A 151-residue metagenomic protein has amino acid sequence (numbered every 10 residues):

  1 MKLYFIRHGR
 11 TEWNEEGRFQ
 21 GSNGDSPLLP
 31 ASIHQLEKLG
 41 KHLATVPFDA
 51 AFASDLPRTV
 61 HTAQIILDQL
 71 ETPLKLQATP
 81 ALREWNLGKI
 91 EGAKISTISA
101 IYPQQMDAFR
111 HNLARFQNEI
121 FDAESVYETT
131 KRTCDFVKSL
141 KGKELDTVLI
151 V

Functional and structural regions predicted by a protein language model:
M1-Y4: Extreme N-terminal starter segment of soluble prokaryotic enzymes
I6, T79, V151: Generic enzyme active-site microenvironment
R7-L74: Active-site-proximal alpha-helix that buttresses catalytic centers in soluble enzyme cores
E12-W13, V60, P73, D135-V151: Active-site-adjacent alpha-helix immediately C-terminal to a catalytic or transition-state-stabilizing loop
W13, Q69-C134: Phosphate-handling substructures
E37-A44, T130, C134-G142: Generic structural signal for well-ordered alpha-helical scaffold segments
T45, G92-I95, L145: A glycine-biased structural micro-motif
A53-S54, K131, I150-V151: Short beta-strand scaffold positions
